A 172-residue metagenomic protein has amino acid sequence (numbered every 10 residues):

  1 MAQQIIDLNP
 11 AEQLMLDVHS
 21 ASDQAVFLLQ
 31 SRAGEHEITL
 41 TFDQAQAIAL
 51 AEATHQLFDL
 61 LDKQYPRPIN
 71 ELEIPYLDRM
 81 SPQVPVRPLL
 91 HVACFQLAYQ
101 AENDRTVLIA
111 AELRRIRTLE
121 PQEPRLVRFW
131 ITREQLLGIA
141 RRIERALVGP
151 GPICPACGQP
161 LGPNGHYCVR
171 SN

Functional and structural regions predicted by a protein language model:
M1-L60: The feature marks the first
M1-Q24, I69-L126: Intrinsic, low-complexity N-terminal interaction/targeting segments
A25-S31, L50, T54, T106-A110 (+2 more regions): Short, structured motif recognition centered on aromatic/hydrophobic residues
R32, D43, Q100, A111 (+1 more regions): Structured beta-strand/turn binding interfaces of compact recognition modules in eukaryotic regulators
L40-F42, L113-G165: Mixed-charge, glycine-accented linear interaction segment located at domain edges/termini
F58-I69: Conserved helix-adjacent loop modules within structured domains
G165-N172: Short cysteine/histidine-rich zinc-coordinating motifs and their immediately flanking basic loops
